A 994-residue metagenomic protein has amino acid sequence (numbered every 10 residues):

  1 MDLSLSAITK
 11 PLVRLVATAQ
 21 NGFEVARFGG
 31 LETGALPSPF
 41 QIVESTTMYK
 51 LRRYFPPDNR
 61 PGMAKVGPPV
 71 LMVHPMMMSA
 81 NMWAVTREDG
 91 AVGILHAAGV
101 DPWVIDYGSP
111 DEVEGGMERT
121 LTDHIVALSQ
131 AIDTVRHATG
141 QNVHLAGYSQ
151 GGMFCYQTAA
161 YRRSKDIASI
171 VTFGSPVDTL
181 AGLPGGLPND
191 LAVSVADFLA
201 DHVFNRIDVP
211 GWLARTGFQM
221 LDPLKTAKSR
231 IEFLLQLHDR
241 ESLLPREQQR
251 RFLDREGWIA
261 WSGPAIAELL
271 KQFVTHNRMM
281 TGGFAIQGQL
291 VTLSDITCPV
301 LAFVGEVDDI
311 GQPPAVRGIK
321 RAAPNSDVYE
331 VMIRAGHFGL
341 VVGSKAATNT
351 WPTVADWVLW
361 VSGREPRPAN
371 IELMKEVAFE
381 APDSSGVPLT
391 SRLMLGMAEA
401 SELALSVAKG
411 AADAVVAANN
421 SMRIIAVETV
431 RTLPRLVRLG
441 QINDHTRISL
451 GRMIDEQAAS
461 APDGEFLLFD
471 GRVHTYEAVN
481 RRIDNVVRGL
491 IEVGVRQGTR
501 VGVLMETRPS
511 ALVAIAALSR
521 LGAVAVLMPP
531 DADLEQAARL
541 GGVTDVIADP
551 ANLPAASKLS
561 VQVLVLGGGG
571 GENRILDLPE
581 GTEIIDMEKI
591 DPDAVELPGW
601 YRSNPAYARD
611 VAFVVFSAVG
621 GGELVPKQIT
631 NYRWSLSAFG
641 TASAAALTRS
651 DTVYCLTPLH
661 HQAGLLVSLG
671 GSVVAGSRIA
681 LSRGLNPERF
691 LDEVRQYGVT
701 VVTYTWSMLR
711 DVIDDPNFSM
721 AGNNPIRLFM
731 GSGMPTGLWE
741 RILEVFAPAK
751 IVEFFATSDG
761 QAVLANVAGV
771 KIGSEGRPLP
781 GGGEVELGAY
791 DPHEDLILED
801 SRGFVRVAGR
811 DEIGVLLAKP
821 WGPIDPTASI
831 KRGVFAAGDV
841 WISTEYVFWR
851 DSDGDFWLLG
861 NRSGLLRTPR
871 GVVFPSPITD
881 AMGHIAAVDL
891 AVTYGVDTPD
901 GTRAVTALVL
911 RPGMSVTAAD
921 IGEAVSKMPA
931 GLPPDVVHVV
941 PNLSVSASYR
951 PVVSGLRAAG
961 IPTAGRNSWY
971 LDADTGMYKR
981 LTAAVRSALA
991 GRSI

Functional and structural regions predicted by a protein language model:
M1-L12, Q141, F154-P264: Alpha/beta-hydrolase-fold enzymes
E402-A418, E492-V493, R520-I590, E923: Structural core segment of the AMP-binding/adenylate-forming
I442-T446, G451, D463-R508, L512-A516 (+2 more regions): Conserved AMP-binding/adenylate-forming core of the ANL superfamily
V524, S635-T652, H660-T700: Conserved AMP-binding/adenylation subdomain of ANL enzymes
A548, V702, G814-A818, G822-P933 (+2 more regions): AMP-binding/adenylate-forming catalytic core of the ANL superfamily
L578-A618, G622-E623, T630, A646-T652: Conserved pre-ATP/AMP-binding loop-to-beta segment of ANL
E583-M587, V699-Y704, I713-Y790: Gly/Ser/Thr-rich phosphate-binding loop
M928-P951, N967-S993: AMP-binding/adenylate-forming catalytic domain of the ANL superfamily
